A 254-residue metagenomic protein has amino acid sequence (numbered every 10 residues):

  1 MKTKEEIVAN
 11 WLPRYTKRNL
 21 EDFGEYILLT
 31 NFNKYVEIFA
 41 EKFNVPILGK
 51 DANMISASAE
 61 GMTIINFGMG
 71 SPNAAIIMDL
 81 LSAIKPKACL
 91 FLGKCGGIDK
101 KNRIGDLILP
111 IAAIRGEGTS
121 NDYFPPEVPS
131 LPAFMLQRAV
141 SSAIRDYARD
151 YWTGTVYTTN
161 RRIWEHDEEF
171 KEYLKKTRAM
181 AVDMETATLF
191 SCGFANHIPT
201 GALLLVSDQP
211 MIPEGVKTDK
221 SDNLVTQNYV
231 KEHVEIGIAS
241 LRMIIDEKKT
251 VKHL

Functional and structural regions predicted by a protein language model:
M1-R138: Metabolite-binding pocket within alpha/beta catalytic cores that recognizes anionic/polar moieties
V45-D51, A148-G154, I244-L254: Flexible, glycine/charged-enriched surface loops at secondary-structure junctions
K87-A88, M180, P199: Short acidic/polar active-site loop segments enriched in Thr and Asp
E127-T177: Active-site rim beta-loop-alpha module in soluble metabolic enzymes
A139-Y147, C192, I236-E247: Generic non-transmembrane alpha-helical segments
A187-L224: Zn-dependent metallopeptidase/amidohydrolase metal-coordination segment
I212-L254: His/Asp/Glu-rich mid-to-C-terminal helical/loop segments that flank catalytic regions of hydrolases
